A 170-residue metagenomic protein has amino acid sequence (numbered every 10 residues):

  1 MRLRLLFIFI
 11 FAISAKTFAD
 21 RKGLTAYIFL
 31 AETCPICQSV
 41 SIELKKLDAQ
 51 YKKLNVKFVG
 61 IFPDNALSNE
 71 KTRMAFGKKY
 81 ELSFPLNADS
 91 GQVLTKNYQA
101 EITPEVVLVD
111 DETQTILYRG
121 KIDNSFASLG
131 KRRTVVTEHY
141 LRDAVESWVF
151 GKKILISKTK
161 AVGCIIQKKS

Functional and structural regions predicted by a protein language model:
L3-I13: Sec-dependent N-terminal signal peptides
A15-A19: Boundary at the C-terminal end of the N-terminal hydrophobic targeting segment
R21-P35, V145: Short active-site neighborhood of thiol/selenol oxidoreductases, capturing the structured segment around
A31-V40, C164-Q167: Short, thiol/selenol-centered motifs that function as redox-active sites or metal-ligating centers
S39-K79, A88-N97: Structural microenvironment flanking redox-active thiols in thiol-disulfide oxidoreductases
F76-D110, T115-I116: Short, internal strand/loop/helix patches that form the active-site neighborhood or redox-interaction surface
I116-S170: Thiol-/selenol-based redox modules, centered on thioredoxin-like and closely related oxidoreductase domains
